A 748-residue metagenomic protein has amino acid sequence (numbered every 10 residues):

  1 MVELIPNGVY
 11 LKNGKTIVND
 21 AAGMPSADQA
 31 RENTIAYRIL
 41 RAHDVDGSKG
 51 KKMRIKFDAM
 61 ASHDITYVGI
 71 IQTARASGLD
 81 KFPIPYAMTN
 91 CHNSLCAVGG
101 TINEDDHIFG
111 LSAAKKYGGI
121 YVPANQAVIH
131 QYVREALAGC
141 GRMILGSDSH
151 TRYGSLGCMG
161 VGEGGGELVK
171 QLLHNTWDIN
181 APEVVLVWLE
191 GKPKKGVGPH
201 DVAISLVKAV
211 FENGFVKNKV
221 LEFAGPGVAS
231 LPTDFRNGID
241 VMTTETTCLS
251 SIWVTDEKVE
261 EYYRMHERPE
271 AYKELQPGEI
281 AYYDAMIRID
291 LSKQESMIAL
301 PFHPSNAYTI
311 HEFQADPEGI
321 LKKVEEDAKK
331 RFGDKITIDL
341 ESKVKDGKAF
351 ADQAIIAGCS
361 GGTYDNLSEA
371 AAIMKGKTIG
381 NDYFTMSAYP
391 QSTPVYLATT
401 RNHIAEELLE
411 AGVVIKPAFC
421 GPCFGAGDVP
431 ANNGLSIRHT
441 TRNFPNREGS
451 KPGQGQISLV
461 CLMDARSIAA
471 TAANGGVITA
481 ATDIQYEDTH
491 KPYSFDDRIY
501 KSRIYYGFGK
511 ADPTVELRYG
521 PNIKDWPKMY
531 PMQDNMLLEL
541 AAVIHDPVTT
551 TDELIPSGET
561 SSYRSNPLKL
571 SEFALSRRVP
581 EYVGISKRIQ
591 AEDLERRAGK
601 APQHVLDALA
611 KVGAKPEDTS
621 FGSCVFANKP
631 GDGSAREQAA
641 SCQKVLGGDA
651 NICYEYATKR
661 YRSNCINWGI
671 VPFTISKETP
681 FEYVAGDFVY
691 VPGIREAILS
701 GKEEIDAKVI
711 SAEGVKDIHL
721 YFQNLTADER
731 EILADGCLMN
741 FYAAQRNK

Functional and structural regions predicted by a protein language model:
M1-K748: Fe-S-dependent hydro-lyases/dehydratases of central metabolism
